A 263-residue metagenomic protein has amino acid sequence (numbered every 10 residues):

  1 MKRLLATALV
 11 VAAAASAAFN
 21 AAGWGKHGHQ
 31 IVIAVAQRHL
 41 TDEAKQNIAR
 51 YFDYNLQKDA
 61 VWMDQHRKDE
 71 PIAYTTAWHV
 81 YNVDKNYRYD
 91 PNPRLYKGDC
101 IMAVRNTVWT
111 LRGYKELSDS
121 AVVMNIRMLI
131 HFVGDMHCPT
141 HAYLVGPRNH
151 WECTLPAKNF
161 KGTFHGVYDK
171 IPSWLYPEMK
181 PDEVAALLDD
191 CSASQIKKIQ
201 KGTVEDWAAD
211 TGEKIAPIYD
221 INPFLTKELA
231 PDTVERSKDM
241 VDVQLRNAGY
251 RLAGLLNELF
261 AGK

Functional and structural regions predicted by a protein language model:
M1-K26: Bacterial Sec-dependent N-terminal signal peptides
F19-F132, P139-K263: N-terminal, motif-rich segments that launch catalysis or mediate targeting to/interaction with membranes, typified by
